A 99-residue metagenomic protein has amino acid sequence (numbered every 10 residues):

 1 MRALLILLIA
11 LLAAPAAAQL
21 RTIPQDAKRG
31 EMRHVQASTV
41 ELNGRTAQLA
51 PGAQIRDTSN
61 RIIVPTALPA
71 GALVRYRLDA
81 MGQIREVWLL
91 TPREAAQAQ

Functional and structural regions predicted by a protein language model:
R2-T46, N60-Q99: Short, flexible, surface-exposed loop segments at domain boundaries
T46-G52: A short macromolecule-binding patch
G52-S59: Short, structured beta-strand/loop micro-motifs enriched in basic residues and often containing a Trp
